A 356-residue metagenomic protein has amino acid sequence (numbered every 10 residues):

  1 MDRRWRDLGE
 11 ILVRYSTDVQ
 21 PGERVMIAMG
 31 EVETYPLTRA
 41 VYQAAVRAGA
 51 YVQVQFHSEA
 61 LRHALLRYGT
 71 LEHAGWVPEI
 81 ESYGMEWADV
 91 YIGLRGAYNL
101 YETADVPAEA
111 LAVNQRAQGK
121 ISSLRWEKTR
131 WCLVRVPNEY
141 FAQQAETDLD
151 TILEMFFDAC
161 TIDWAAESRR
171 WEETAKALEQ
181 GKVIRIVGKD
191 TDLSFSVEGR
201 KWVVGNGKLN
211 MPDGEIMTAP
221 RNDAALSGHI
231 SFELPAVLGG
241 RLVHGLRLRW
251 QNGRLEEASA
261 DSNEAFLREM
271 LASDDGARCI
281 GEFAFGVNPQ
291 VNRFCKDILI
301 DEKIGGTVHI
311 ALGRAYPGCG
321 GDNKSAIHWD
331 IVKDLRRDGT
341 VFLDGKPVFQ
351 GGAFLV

Functional and structural regions predicted by a protein language model:
M1-G228, G351: Active-site bordering "gate/hinge" segments that shape substrate access to catalytic or cofactor-binding pockets
M1-G9, Y15, A165-T174, K182 (+1 more regions): Charged, compositionally biased interaction regions
V32-E33, A97-N99, N138, T191 (+8 more regions): Short, glycine-/Ser/Thr-/acidic-enriched flexible segments
D89, G181, S227, G245 (+2 more regions): Short, surface-exposed beta-edge/turn micro-motifs
I186, R249, V341: Short aromatic-centered micro-motifs
G214-A258: Oxyanion-binding "anion nests"
A224, G239-L242, R249-W250, D274-R278 (+3 more regions): A structural signal for short secondary-structure junctions
E257-D322, V341: Dual-mode signal for accessory low-complexity, basic/Gly-rich regions
